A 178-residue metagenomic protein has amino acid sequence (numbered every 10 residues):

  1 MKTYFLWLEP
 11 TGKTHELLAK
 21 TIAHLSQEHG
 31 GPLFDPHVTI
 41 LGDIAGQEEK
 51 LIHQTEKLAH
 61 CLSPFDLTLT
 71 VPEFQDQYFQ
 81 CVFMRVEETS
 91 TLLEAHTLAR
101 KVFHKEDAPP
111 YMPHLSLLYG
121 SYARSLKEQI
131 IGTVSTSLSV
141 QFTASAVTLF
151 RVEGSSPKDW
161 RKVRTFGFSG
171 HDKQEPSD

Functional and structural regions predicted by a protein language model:
M1-T68, E88-S145, S156-D178: Basic, often amphipathic N-terminal segments
T70-F79, V147-P157: Short proline/glycine- and acidic-rich turn/helix-capping motifs at secondary-structure junctions
